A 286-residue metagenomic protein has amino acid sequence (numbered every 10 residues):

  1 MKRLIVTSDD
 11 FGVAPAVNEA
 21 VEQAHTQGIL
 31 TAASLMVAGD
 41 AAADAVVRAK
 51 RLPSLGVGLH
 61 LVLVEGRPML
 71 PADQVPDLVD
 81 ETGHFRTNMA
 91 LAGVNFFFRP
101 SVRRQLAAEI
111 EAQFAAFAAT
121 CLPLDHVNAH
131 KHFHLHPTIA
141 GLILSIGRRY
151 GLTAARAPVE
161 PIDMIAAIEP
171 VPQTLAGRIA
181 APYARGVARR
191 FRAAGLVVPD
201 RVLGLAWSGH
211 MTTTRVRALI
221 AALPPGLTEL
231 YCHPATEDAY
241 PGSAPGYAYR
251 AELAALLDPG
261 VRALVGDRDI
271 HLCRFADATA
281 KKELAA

Functional and structural regions predicted by a protein language model:
M1-I5, P15-H126, P137-A286: Terminal accessory/targeting
S8-F11: DG-centered beta-turn motif at the end of beta-strands
A129-K131: Active-site histidine-anchored catalytic micro-motif
